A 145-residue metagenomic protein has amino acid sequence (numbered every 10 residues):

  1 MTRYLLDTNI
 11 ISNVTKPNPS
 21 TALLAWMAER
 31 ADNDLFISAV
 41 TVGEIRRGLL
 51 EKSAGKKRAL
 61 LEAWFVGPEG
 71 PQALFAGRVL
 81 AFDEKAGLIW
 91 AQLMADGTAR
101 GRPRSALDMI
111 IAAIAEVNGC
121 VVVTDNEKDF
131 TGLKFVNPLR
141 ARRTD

Functional and structural regions predicted by a protein language model:
M1-I37, T41, L49-G67, K128 (+1 more regions): Short, well-structured N-terminal submotif of metal-dependent ribonuclease cores
T2, A25-E29, P71, V79 (+1 more regions): Short secondary-structure boundary/capping segments
T2-R3, A112-D145: Acidic, PIN/NYN-like endoribonuclease modules and their adjacent C-terminal/linker elements
Y4-L5, D32-F36, Q72-L80, V121: Short loop->beta-strand "edge-of-pocket" segments that line small-molecule binding or catalytic clefts across diverse
S20, D32-L35, G70, A95 (+2 more regions): Generic structural signal for secondary-structure transition and capping sites
R47-G55, A76-V121: Active-site neighborhoods of divalent-metal-dependent phosphate/nucleic-acid chemistry enzymes
V66-G77, P138-D145: Intrinsically disordered, low-complexity coil segments
